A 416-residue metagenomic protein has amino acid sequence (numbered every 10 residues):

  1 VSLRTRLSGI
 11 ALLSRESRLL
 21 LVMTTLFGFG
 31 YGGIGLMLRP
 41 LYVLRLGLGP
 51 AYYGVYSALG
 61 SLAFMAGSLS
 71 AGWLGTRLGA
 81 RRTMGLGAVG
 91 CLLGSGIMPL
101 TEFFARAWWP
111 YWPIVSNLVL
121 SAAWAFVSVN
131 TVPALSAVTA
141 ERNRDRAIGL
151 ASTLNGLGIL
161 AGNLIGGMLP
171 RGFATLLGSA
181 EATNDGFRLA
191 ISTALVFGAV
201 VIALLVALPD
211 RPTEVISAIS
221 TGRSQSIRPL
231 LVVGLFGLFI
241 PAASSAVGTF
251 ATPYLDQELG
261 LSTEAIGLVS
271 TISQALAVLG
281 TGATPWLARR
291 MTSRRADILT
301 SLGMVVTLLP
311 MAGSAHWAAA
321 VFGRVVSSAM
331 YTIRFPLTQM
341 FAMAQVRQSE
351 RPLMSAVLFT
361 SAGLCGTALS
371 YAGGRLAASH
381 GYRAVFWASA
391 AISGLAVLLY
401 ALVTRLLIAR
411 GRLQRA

Functional and structural regions predicted by a protein language model:
R6-F64, L231-F236, I240-S262, I266-V269: Helix-loop boundary and gating motifs at the non-cytosolic
T25, W108-V127, L238, A319-I333: Hydrophobic core of transmembrane alpha-helices in multi-pass small-molecule transporters, especially MFS/SLC-type
V43, L74-G75, M168-A174, D256 (+2 more regions): Interfacial helix-cap and linker-helix signal at transmembrane-aqueous boundaries of multi-pass secondary transporters
V55-W73, T271-A283: Central cavity-lining transmembrane alpha-helices of secondary-active solute carriers, predominantly the Major
G67-A80, G280-S293, A377-A378: Helix-to-loop junctions at the C-terminal end of transmembrane segments in multipass secondary transporters
V89-A107, G303-A315: C-terminal ends and interior cores of transmembrane alpha-helices in multi-pass membrane transporters/permeases
F126-T139, I333-V346: Intracellular juxtamembrane helix-capping segments at the cytosolic ends of symmetry-related transmembrane helices
L195-E214, L399-T404: C-terminal membrane-cytosol helix-exit motif in multi-pass small-molecule transporters
